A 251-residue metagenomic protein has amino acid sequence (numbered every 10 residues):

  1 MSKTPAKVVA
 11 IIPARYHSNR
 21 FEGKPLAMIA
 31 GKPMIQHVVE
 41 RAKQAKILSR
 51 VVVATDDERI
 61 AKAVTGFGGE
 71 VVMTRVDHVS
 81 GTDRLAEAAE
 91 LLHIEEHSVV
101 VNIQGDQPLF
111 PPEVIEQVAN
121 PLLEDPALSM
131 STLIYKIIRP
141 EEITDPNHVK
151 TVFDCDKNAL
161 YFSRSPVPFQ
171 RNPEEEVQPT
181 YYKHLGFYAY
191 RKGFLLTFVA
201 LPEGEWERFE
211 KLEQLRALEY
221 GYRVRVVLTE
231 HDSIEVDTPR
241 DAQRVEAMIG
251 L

Functional and structural regions predicted by a protein language model:
A6-A54: N-terminal glycine-rich phosphate-binding loop and ensuing alpha1 helix
A10, V51-V53, V100, S131 (+2 more regions): Hydrophobic/aromatic residues located in beta-strands of well-ordered beta-sheets within soluble catalytic
L48, E96-H97, D125-L128, Y222: Short, high-confidence coil segments that cap the C-terminus of an alpha-helix and link into the following beta-strand
V52, E58-N120: Short phosphate-binding loop-to-helix
T55-D56, F110, Y190, D237: A conserved hydrophobic position in a structured secondary element of the catalytic/binding core that shapes
P111-L201: Conserved core of the sugar-phosphate nucleotidyltransferase
V177-L251: Conserved alpha/beta core of the MobA/IspD/sugar-nucleotide pyrophosphorylase nucleotidyltransferase superfamily
